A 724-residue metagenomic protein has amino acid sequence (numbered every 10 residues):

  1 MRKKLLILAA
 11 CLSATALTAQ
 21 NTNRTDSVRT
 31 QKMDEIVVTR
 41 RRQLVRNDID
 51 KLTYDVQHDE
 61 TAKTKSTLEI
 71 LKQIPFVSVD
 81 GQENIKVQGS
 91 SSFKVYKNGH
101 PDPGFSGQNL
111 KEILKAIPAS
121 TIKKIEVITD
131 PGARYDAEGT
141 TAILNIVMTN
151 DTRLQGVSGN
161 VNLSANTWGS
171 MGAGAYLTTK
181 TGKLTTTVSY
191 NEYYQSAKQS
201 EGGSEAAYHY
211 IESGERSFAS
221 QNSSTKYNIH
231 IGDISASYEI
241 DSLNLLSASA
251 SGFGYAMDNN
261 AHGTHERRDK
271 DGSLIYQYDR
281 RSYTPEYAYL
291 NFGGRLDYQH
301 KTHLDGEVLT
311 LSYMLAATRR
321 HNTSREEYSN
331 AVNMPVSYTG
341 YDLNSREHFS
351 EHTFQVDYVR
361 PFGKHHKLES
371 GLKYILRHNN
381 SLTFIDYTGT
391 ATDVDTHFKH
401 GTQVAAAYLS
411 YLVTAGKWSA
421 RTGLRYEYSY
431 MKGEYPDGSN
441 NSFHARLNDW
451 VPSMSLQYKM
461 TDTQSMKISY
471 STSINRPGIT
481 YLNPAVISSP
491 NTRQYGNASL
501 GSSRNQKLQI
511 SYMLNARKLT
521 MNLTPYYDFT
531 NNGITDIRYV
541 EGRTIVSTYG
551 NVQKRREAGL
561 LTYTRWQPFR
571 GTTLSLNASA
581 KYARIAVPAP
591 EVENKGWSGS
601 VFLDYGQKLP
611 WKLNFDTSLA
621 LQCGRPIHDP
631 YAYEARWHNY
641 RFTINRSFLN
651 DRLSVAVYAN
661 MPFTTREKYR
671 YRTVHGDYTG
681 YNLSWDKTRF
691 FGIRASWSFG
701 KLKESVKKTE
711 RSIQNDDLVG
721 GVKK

Functional and structural regions predicted by a protein language model:
N21-E60, D80-Q82, Q88-S92, I128-D130: Short, acidic, small-residue-rich periplasmic hinge/interaction motif at the N-terminus of Gram-negative outer-membrane
E35, T67-I70, L110-I113, V127 (+2 more regions): N-terminal periplasmic accessory domains that precede and gate Gram-negative outer-membrane beta-barrel machines
V45, L68-D102: Extracytoplasmic beta-strand/coil segments of soluble accessory domains associated with Gram-negative outer-membrane
T67, Q73, P101-T129: Short acidic/polar hinge/loop motifs at secondary-structure boundaries that mediate gating or recognition
N145-V161, S200, S204, F218 (+9 more regions): Surface-exposed extracellular loop regions of Gram-negative outer-membrane beta-barrel proteins
D342, E351-Q355, V394-D395, G401-A406 (+5 more regions): Outer membrane beta-barrel strand-and-loop segments of large Gram-negative receptors, especially TonB-dependent
Y430-K432, D462-K507, Y527-V546, P662-G676: Surface-exposed extracellular loop regions of Gram-negative outer-membrane beta-barrel proteins, predominantly
G596-K724: Conserved C-terminal beta-signal and adjacent last beta-strands/turns of outer-membrane beta-barrel proteins
